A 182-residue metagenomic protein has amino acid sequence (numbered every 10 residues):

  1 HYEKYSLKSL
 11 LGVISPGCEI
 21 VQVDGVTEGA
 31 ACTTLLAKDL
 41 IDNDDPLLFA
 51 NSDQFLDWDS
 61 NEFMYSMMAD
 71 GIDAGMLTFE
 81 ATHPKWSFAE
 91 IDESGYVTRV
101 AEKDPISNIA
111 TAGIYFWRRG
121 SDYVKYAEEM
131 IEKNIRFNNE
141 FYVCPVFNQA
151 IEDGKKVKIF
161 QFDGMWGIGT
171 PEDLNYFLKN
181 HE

Functional and structural regions predicted by a protein language model:
H1-P46: Conserved N-terminal catalytic core of the sugar/cofactor nucleotidyltransferase
Y5-S9, D57-N134: Conserved core of the sugar-phosphate nucleotidyltransferase
V21-V23, L77, F160-F162: Conserved beta-strand termini and adjacent loop/short-helix elements that scaffold enzyme active sites in alpha/beta
L35-L36, E62-F63, V146, Y176: Alpha-helical elements of Rossmann-like donor-binding domains used by nucleotide-donor carbohydrate transfer enzymes
D44, G71-I72, K155: Short, high-confidence coil segments that cap the C-terminus of an alpha-helix and link into the following beta-strand
D44-F55: Short beta-strand-to-loop acidic/aromatic patch adjacent to the donor-nucleotide binding site
D53, E80, T170: Active-site glycine-centered loops adjacent to acidic/histidine catalytic or metal-binding residues that shape
Y96-W166, E172-N175, K179-E182: Catalytic-core segments of class I nucleotidyltransferases/pyrophosphorylases that form NMP-activated intermediates
